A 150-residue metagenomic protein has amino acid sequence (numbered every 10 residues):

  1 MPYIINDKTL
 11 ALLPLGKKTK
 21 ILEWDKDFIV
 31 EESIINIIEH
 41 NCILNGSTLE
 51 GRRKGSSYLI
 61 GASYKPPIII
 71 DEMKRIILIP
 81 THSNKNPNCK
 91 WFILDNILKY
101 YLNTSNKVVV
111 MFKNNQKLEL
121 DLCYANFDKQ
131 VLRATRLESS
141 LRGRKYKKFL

Functional and structural regions predicted by a protein language model:
M1-F92, N96-L150: Eukaryotic intrinsically disordered, low-complexity regulatory linkers and tails enriched in Ser/Thr/Pro
